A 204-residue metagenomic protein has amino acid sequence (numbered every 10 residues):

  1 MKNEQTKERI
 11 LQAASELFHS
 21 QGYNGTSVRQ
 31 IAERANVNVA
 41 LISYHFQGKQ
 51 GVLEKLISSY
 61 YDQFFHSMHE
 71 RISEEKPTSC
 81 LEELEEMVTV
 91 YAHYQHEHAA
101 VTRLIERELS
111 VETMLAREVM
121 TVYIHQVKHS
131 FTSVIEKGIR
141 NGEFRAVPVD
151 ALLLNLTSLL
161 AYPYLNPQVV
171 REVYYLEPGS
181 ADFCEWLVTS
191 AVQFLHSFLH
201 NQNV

Functional and structural regions predicted by a protein language model:
Q5, R9, L17-G51, K55-L56: Helix-turn-helix
S58-F64: Short, basic, alpha-helical segments at the C-terminal edge of helix-turn-helix-like DNA-binding modules
S59, L104-E108, V122, N155 (+1 more regions): Short acidic/histidine-centered micro-motifs embedded in hydrophobic/aromatic stretches that mark compact functional
E70-V101, N141, V149-L156, N201-V204: Hydrophobic alpha-helical connector segments
V90-H93, E97, H125, H129-N141 (+2 more regions): C-terminal peripheral helix-coil segments that are non-catalytic and often amphipathic
H96-E118, P167-Y174: Amphipathic alpha-helical segments used for helix-helix packing
